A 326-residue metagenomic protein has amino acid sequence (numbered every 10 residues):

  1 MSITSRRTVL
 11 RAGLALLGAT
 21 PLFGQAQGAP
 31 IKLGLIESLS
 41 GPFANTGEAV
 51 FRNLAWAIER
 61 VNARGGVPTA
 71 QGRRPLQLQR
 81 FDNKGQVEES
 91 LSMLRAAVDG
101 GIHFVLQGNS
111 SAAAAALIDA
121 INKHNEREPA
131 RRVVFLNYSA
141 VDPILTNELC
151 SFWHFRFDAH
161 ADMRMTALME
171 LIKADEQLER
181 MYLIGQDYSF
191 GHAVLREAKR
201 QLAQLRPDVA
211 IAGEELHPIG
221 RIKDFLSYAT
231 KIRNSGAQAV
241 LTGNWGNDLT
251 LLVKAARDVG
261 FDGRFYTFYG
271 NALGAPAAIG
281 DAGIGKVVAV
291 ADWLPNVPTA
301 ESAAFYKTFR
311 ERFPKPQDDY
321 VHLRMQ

Functional and structural regions predicted by a protein language model:
M1-L17: N-terminal secretory signal peptides and thylakoid transit peptides that target proteins across membranes
G34-A57, F81-V87, S110, I184-A193 (+2 more regions): Extracytoplasmic "Venus flytrap"
N45-V50, V67-L145, F157, H217-F225: Beta-alpha junction/loop-to-helix N-cap segments that form part of ligand/metal-binding clefts
R52-L78, Q204-P207: Signal peptide-proximal N-terminal region of secreted/periplasmic/extracellular or secretory-lumen proteins
N83, L136-A140, D262-I284: Venus flytrap/periplasmic-binding-protein-like
E89-S92, G101, P143-I144, S151-G260 (+1 more regions): Extracellular/periplasmic Venus flytrap/periplasmic-binding protein
A97-S111, R131-N137, Y182-G185, G236-G246 (+3 more regions): Periplasmic-binding protein-like
G246-L249, V297-Q326: Extracellular/periplasmic ligand-binding modules, especially the Venus flytrap/periplasmic-binding
